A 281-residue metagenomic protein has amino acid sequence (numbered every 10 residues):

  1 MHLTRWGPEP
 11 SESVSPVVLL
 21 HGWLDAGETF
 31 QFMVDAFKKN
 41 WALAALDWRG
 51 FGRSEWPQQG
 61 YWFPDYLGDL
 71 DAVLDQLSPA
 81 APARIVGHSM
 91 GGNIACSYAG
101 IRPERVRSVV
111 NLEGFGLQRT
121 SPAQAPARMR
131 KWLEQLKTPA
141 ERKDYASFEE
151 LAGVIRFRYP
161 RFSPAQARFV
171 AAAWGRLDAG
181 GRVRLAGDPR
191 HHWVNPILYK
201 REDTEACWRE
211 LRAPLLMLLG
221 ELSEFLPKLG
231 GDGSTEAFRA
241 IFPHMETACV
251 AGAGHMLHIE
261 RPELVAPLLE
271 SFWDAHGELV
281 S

Functional and structural regions predicted by a protein language model:
T4-W56: Conserved HGGG/HGGXW glycine-rich cap/lid loop of the alpha/beta-hydrolase fold
T29-Q31, S54-G60, T120-A123, K228-L229: Conserved catalytic-core motifs of eukaryotic protein kinase domains, centered on the activation segment
L67-A83: Conserved acidic catalytic loop of the alpha/beta-hydrolase fold
A81-A125: Conserved hydrolase catalytic core segment
L112-Y145: A catalytic-pocket lid/entrance helix-loop region that shapes and gates access to the active site across common
A140-R201: Conserved alpha/beta-hydrolase catalytic His-Asp/Glu region
R209-A253: Conserved loop-alpha-helix segment in the C-terminal half of the alpha/beta-hydrolase fold that carries the catalytic
I241-S281: Catalytic active-site module of serine/aspartate enzymes centered on a nucleophile-bearing elbow/loop
